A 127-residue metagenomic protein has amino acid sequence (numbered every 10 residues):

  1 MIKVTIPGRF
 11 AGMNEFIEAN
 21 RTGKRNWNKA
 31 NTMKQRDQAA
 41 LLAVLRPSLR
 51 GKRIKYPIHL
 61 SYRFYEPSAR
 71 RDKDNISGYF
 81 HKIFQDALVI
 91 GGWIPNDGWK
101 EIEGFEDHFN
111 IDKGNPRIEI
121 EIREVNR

Functional and structural regions predicted by a protein language model:
M1-R127: Catalytic phosphate/metal-binding cores of nucleic-acid and nucleotide-processing enzymes, i.e., regions that mediate
